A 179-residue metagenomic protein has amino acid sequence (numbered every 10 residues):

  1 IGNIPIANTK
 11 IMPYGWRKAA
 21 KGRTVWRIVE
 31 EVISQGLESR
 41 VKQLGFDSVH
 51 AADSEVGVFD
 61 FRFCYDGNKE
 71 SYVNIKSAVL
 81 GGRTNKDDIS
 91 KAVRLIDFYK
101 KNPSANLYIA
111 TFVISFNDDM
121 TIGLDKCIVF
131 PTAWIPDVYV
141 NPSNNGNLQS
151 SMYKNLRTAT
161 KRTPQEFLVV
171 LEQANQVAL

Functional and structural regions predicted by a protein language model:
I1-G57, Y65, S71, S77-L179: Nucleic-acid endonuclease domains
